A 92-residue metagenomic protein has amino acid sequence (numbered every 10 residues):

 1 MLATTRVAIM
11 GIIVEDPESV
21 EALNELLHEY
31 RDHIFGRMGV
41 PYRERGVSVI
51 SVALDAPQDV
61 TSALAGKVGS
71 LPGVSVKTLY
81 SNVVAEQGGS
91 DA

Functional and structural regions predicted by a protein language model:
M1-A92: Long, contiguous binding/interaction regions
